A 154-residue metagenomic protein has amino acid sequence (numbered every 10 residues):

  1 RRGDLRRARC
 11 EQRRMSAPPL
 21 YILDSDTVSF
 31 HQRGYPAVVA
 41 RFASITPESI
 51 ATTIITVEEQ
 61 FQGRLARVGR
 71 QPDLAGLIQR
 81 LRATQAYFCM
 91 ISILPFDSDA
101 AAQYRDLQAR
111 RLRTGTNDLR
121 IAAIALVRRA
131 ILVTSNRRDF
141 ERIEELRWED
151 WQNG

Functional and structural regions predicted by a protein language model:
G3-T56, L65-R82, G154: Short, well-structured N-terminal submotif of metal-dependent ribonuclease cores
E11-P19, Q62-V68, Y87-S135: Active-site neighborhoods of divalent-metal-dependent phosphate/nucleic-acid chemistry enzymes
L23-D24, T114-G115, N136-R137, G154: Histidine- and aromatic-rich ligand-binding microenvironments
D24-D26, I50, Q60, Y104 (+2 more regions): Generic structural signal for small/hydrophobic residues in well-ordered secondary structure, especially within
T27-V28, T56, A100, R120-I121 (+1 more regions): Alpha-helix capping/helix-boundary segments
A51-T53, L94, V133, E149: Structural detector of well-ordered beta-strand residues that form the stable sheet scaffold of enzyme domains
I54-I55, D97, N136, Q152: Residues at the C-termini of beta-strands that transition into short coil/loop
